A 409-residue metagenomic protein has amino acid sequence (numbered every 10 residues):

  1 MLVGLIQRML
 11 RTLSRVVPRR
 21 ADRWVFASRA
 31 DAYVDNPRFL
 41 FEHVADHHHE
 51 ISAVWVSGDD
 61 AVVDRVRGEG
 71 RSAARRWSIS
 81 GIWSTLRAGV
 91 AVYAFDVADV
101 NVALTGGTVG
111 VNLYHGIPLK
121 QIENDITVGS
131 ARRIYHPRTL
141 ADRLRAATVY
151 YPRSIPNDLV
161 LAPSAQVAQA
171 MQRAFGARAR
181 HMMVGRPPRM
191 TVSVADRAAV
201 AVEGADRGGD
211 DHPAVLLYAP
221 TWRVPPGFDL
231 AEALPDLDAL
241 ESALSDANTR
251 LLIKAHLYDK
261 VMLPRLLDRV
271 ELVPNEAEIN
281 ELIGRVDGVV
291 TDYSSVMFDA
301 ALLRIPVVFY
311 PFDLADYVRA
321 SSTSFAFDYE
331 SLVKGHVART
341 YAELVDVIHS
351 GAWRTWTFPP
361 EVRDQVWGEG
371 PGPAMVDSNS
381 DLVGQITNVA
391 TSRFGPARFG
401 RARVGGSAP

Functional and structural regions predicted by a protein language model:
M1-I79, G405-P409: N-terminal pre-catalytic "stem/leader" segment of glycosyltransferase-like enzymes
L2-R8, L119-G227, L257: A nucleotide-sugar donor-handling region in carbohydrate enzymes
D35-H48, R173-R180, V184-R265, A338 (+5 more regions): Conserved catalytic-core segment of nucleotide-activated headgroup transferases in glycan assembly
R38-E42, R67-R133: Extended catalytic core of nucleotide-activated donor transferases of GT-like folds
I51-D59, V160-A162, L252-H256: Short internal beta-strands
A74-V90, L252, L257-F298, L302 (+1 more regions): Donor nucleotide-activated moiety binding/catalytic core segment of transferases that use nucleotide-activated donors
A91-N112, P118, A277-S321: A donor-sugar binding/catalytic signature common to diverse glycosyltransferases and related nucleotide-sugar
R265-D268, S295-G370: Catalytic binding pocket for nucleotide-activated donors in carbohydrate/polymer assembly enzymes
